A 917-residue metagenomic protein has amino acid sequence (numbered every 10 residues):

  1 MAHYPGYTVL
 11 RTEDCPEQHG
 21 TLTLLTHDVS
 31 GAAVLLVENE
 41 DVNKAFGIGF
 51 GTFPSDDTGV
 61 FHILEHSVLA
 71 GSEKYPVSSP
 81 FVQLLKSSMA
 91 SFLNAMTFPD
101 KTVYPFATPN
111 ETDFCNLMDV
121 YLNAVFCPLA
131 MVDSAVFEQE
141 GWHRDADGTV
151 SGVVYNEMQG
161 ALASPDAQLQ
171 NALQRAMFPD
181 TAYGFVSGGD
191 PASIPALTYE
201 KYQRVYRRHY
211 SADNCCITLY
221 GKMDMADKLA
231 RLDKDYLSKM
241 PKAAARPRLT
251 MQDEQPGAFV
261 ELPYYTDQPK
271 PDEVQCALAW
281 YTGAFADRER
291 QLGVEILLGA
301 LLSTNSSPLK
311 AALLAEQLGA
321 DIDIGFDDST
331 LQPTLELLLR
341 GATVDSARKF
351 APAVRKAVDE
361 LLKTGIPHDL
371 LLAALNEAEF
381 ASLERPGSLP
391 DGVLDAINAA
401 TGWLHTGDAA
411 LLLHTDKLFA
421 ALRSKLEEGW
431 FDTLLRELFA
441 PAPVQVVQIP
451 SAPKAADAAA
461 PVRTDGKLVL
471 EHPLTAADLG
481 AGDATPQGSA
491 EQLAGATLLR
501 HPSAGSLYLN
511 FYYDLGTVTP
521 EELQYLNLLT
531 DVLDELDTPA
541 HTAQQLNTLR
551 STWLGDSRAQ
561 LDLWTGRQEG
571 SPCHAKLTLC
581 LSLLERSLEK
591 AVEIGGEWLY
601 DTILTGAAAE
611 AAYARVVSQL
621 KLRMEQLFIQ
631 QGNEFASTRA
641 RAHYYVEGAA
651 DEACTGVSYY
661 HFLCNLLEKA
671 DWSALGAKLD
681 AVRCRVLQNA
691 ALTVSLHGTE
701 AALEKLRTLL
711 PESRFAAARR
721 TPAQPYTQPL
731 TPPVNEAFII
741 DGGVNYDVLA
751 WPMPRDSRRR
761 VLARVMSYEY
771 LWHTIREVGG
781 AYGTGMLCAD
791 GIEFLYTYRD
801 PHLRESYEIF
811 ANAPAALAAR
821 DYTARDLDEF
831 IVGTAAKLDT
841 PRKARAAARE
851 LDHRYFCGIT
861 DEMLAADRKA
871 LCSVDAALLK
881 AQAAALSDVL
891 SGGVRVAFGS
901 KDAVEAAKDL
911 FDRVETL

Functional and structural regions predicted by a protein language model:
M1-D41, G466-Y508: N- or domain-start disorder-to-order transition segments that initiate the globular core
A2-P5, F53, S67, G71-T250 (+6 more regions): Charge-rich, well-structured scaffold segments of protease-associated domains
T26-E38, P269-A277, F285-E289, A311 (+2 more regions): Active-site-adjacent "gating/activation" loops or surface patches in catalytic cores
V34-V37, V205-R207, F259-D267, A496-L499 (+2 more regions): Short, surface-exposed beta-strand/loop micro-motifs that present aromatic residues
E38-L84, E289-L301, S506-L549, G595 (+2 more regions): Active/ligand-binding-proximal structured segments within catalytic/core domains that scaffold catalytic residues
S238-L297, T731-V748: Loop-rich catalytic cores of soluble enzymes, especially ATP-dependent carboxylate-amine ligases and other
E289-Q291, L309, D478-Q492, S757-R758 (+1 more regions): Glycine-rich active-site loop/lid that clamps phosphate-bearing ligands
E336-L339, N510, E522-A543, N547-S551 (+5 more regions): Substrate-recognition/cap regions that form aromatic- and gly/pro-loop-enriched pockets for small-molecule ligands
